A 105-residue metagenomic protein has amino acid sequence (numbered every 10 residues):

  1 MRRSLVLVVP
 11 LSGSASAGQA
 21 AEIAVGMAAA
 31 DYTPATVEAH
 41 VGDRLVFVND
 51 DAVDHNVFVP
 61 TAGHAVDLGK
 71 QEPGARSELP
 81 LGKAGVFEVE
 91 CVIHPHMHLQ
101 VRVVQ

Functional and structural regions predicted by a protein language model:
M1-S4: Positively charged n-region of N-terminal signal peptides that target proteins for export
V8-Q105: Extracytoplasmic copper-binding redox domains, predominantly the cupredoxin/blue-copper superfamily
